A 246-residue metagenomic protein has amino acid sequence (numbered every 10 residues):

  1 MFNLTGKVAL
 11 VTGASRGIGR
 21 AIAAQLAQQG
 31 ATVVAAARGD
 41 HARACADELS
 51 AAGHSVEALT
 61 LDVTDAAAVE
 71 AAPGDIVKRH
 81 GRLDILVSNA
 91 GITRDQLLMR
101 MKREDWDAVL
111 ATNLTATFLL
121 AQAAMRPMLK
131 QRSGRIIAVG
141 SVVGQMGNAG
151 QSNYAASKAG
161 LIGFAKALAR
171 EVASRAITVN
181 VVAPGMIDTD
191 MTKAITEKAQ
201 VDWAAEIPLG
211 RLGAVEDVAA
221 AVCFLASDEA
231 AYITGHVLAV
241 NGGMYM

Functional and structural regions predicted by a protein language model:
V8, S15-R16: Conserved glycine-rich cofactor-binding loop
Q29-A44: Conserved glycine-rich Rossmann-like NAD(P)H-binding loop of the short-chain dehydrogenase/reductase
T60-A71, R103, E216-D217: The beta1-alpha1 cofactor-binding region of Rossmann-like NAD(H)/NADP(H)-dependent oxidoreductases
L97-L98, K102-L110, W203: Substrate-binding pocket helix/loop in short-chain dehydrogenase/reductase
A121, S157, A165: Active-site helix of classical SDR
R126, R170-S174, A231: Alpha-helical segment proximal to the catalytic Tyr-Lys
S141: Residue(s) in the substrate-gating loop at a strand-loop-helix junction that position the organic substrate next
